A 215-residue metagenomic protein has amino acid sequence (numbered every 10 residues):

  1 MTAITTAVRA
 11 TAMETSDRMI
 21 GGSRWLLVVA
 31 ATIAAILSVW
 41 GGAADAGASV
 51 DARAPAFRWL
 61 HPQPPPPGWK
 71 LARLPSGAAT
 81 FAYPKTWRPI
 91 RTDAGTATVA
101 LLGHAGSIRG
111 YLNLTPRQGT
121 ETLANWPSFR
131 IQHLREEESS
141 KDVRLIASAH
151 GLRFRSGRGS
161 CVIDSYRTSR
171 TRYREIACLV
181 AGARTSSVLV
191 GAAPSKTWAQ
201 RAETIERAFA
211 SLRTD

Functional and structural regions predicted by a protein language model:
M1-G22: N-terminal secretory signal peptides that target proteins for export/translocation
V29-S38: Bacterial N-terminal signal peptides
S38-S49: Bacterial Sec-dependent signal peptides at the C-terminal "C-region" and cleavage site
G47-W59, P64-P65, P89-A199: Conserved polar/disulfide-associated segments of primarily extracytoplasmic proteins
P62-S76: Short acidic/polar N-terminal linker immediately downstream of export determinants
S76-T92: Proline-anchored loop/turn motifs at beta-strand termini and strand-loop-strand connectors
P84, P127-I131, A202-F209: Extracytoplasmic/secreted envelope proteins and their assembly/folding machinery, especially bacterial periplasmic
T214-D215: Short, solvent-exposed mixed-charge patches
